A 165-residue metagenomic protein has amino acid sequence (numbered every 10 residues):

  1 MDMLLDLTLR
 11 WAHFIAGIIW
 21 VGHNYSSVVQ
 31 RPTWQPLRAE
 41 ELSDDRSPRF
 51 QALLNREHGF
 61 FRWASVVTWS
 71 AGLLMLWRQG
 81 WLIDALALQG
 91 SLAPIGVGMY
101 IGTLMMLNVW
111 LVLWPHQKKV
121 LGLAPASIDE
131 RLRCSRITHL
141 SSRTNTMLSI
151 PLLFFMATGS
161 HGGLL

Functional and structural regions predicted by a protein language model:
M1-L165: Polytopic transmembrane helical bundles with strong interfacial aromatic enrichment
